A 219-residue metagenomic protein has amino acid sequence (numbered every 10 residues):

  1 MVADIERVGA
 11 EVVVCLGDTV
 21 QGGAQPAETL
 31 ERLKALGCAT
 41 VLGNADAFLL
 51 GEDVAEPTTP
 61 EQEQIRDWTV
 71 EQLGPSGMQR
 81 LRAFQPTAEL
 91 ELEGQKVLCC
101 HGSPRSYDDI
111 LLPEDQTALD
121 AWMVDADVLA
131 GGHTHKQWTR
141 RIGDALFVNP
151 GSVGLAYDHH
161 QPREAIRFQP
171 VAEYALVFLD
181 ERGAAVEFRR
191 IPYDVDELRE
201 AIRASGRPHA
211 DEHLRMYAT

Functional and structural regions predicted by a protein language model:
M1-M78: Core catalytic region of metal-dependent phosphoesterases/phosphodiesterases, especially metallo-beta-lactamase-like
I5-A10, E91-E93, W122-D125, L176 (+1 more regions): Glycine-rich phosphate-binding loop signature in dinucleotide/nucleotide-binding domains
V13-V14, D18, L33, G43 (+5 more regions): Divalent metal-coordination and catalytic microenvironments
Q21-A24, A45-L50, R105-Y107, A130-R141 (+2 more regions): Active-site environment of divalent metal-dependent phosphoester hydrolases
P57-Q64, E93-V124, D158, E200: Active-site-proximal segments of metal-dependent phosphoesterases and phosphodiesterases across multiple
P86-G94, R140-I142, V177: Short acidic-hydrophobic surface loop/beta-edge motif
E114-A156, P162: Anionic-ligand binding region
I142-T219: Acidic, His/Gly-rich catalytic cores of divalent-metal-dependent hydrolytic chemistry
